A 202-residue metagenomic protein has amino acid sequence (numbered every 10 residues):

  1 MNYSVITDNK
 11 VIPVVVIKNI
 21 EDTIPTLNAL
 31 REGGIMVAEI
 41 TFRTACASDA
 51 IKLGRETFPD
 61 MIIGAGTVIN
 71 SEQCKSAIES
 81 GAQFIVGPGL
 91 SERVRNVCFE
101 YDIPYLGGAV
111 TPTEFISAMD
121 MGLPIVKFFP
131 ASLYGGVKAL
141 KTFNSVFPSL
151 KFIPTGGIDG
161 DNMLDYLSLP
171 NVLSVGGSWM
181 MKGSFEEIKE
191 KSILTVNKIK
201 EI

Functional and structural regions predicted by a protein language model:
M1-S80, E100, G160-D161, F185-I202: Conserved N-terminal beta1-alpha1 strand-loop-helix module at the mouth
V14-V16, M36-T44, M61-I69, A82-L90 (+3 more regions): Catalytic beta/alpha-barrel core
V15-A38, A109-F129, Y134, N144-I153 (+1 more regions): N-terminal/domain-start segments enriched in small and hydrophobic, helix-friendly residues, covering either
T23, I51-R55, M119, L140 (+1 more regions): Distinct, well-ordered alpha-helical segments
T26, N70-S80, T113-M121, I158-S174: Catalytic cores of alpha/beta
R31-M36, T57-D60, I78-I85, F99-L106 (+3 more regions): Glycine-enriched alpha-helix->loop->beta-strand junction motifs that scaffold or abut catalytic
K75, V94-F99, I116-D120, G136-A139 (+2 more regions): Short, charged, surface-exposed secondary-structure boundary motifs
F84, P88-V94, K127-G136, D159 (+1 more regions): Glycine-rich phosphate-binding active-site loops on the catalytic face of alpha/beta enzymes
